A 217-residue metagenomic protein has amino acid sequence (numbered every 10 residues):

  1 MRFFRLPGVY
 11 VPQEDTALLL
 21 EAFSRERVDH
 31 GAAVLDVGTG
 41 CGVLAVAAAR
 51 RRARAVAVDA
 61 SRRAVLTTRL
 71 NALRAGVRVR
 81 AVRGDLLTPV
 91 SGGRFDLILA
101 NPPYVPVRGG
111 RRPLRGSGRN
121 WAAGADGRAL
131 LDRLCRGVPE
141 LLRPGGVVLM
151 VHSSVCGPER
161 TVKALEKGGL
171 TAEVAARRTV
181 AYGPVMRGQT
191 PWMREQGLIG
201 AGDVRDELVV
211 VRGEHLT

Functional and structural regions predicted by a protein language model:
M1-R51, A64-T67, T88-P89, P191-T217: SAM-dependent Rossmann-like transferase core, predominantly class I methyltransferases with a strong bias toward
A32, D96, G146: Conserved acidic residues
A53, R69, L73-R74: Nucleotide and nucleotide-moiety/phosphate-recognizing core
R54-D59: Conserved SAM-binding motif I beta-strand of class I
G76-L86: Conserved SAM-binding strand-loop segment of SAM-dependent methyltransferases
L87-I98: A short acidic, Gly/Pro-enriched loop at the edge of an enzyme's catalytic core that lines a small-molecule cofactor
P102-L130: Mobile active-site "lid"/loop adjacent to the S-adenosyl-L-methionine
R128-M186: Conserved Class I SAM-dependent methyltransferase catalytic core
